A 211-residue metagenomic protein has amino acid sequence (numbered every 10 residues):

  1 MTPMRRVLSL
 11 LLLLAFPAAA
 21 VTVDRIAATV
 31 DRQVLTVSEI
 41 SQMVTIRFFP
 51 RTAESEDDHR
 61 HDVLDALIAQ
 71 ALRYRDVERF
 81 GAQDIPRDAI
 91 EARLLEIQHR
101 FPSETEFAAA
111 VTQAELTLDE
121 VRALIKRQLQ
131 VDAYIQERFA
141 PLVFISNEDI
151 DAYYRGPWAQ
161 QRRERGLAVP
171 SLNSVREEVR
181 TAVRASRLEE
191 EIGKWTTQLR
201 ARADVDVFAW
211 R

Functional and structural regions predicted by a protein language model:
P3-M4, R79: Amphipathic alpha-helical oligomerization/scaffolding segments
M4-L13: Sec-dependent signal peptide recognition, specifically the positively charged N-region followed immediately by
A15-P17: N-terminal signal peptide c-region/cleavage motif recognized by signal peptidases
V21-S41: Short N-terminal segments immediately surrounding and downstream of signal-peptide cleavage
V23-T29, D57-R211: Peptidyl-prolyl cis-trans isomerase
V44-D58: Short, conserved catalytic-motif segment at the N-terminal edge
